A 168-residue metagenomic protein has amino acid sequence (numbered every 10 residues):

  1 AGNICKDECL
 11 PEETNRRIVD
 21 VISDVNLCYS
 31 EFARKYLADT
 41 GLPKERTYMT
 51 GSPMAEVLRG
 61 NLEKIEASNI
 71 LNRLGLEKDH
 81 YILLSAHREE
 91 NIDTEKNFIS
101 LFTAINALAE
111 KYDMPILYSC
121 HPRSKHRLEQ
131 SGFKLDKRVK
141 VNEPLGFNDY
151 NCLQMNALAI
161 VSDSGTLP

Functional and structural regions predicted by a protein language model:
A1-L10: A short, histidine- and acid-enriched strand-loop-helix "catalytic/donor-clamping" loop that lines the nucleotide-sugar
L10-N15, F32-Y36, R127-E129: Short, glycine/polar-rich helix-capping loops at beta-to-alpha or helix-loop-helix junctions that flank or form
E13-V25: Membrane-proximal helix-turn-helix segments that form the acceptor-binding/catalytic region of lipid-linked
R17, K35, T103-N106: Active-site phosphate/pyrophosphate- and oxyanion-stabilizing loops and adjacent acidic/basic residues in soluble
I22-N97: A nucleotide-sugar donor-handling region in carbohydrate enzymes
N26, Y150-P168: A donor-sugar binding/catalytic signature common to diverse glycosyltransferases and related nucleotide-sugar
F32, P53, C120-R123, L145 (+1 more regions): Short beta->alpha linker loops
E66-L158: Donor-nucleotide binding loops and adjacent catalytic segments primarily of GT-B fold Leloir glycosyltransferases
